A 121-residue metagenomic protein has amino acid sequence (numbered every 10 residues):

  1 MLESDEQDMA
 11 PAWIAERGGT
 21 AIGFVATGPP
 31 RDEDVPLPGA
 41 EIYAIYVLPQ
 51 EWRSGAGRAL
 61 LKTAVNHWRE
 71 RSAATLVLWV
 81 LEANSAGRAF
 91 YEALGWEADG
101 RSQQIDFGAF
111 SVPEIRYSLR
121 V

Functional and structural regions predicted by a protein language model:
M1-Q50, R58-T63, H67, R71 (+2 more regions): Acetyl-CoA-dependent GNAT
A12-W13, P38-A40, A74-V77, L81-R88 (+1 more regions): C-terminal "cap" of GNAT-fold acetyltransferases
L48-Q50, S54, E82-A83: Active-site acidic-Proline motif in GNAT/NAT acetyltransferases
